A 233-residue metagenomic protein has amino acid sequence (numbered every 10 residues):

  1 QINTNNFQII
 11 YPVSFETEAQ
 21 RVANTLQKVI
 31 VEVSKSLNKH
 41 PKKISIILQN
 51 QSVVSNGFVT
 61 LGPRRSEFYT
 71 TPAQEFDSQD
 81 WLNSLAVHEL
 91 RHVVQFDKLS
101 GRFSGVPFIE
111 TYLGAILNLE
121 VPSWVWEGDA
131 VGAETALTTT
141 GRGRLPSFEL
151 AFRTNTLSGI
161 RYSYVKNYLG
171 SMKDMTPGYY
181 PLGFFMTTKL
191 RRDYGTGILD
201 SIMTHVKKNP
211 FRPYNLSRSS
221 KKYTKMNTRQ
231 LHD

Functional and structural regions predicted by a protein language model:
Q1-I116, E120-P122, T139, N215: Juxtacatalytic substrate-recognition/specificity segment
P63-S66, D80-L85, V93, K98-T196 (+1 more regions): Acidic/His/Gly-enriched intrinsically disordered linker/tail segments that often contain short helix/coil "MoRF-like"
